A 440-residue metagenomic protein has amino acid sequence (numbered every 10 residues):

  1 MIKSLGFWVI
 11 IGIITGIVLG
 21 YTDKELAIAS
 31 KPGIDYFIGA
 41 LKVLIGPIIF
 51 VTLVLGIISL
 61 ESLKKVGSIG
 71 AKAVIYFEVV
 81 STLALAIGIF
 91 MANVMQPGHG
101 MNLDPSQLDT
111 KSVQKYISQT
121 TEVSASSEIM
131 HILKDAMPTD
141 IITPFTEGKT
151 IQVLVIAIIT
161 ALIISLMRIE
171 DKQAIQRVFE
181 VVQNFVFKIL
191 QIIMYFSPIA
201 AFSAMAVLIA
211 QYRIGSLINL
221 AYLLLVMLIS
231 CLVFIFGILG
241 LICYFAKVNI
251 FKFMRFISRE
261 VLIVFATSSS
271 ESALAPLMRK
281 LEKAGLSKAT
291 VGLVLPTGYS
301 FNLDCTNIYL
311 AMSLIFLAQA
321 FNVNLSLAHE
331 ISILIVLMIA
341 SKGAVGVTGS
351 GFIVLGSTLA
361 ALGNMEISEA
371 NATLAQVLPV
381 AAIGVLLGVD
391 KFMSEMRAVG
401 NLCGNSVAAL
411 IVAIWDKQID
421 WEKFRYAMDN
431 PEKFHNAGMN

Functional and structural regions predicted by a protein language model:
I2, G6-I10, T15-Y21, D35-L41 (+5 more regions): Signature of multi-pass transmembrane helix bundles
K24, I58-K65, G100, M167-Q173 (+8 more regions): Juxtamembrane helix-boundary/capping and inter-helix hinge elements in multi-pass membrane proteins
A29-S30, G67, I214-Y222, A246-S258 (+2 more regions): Membrane-water interface of transmembrane alpha-helices in multipass transporters/channels
Y36, L53, A73-E78, I159 (+10 more regions): Transmembrane helix-bundle signature of multi-pass membrane transporters/permeases
K65-K72, K188-I192, K283-Y299, L327-A328 (+2 more regions): Membrane-interface alpha-helices at helix entry/exit sites of multi-pass transporters
V79-L108, V226-E260, S270-A273, C305 (+4 more regions): Transmembrane alpha-helices that form the ion-translocation and gating core of multi-pass ion transport proteins
G100, M312-N440: Transmembrane alpha-helical segments and their short flanking loops that form helix-hairpins/helix-helix interfaces
F256-L310, M338-L355, G388-I411: Alpha-helical membrane segments and immediately flanking helix-loop junctions that form or couple to the substrate/ion
